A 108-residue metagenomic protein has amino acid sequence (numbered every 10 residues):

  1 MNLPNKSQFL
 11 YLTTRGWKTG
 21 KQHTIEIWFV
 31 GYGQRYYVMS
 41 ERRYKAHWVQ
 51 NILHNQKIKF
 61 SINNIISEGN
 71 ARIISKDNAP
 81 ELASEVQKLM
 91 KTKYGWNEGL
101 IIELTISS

Functional and structural regions predicted by a protein language model:
M1, L10, F29-Q34, N64-S67 (+2 more regions): Generic alpha-helix detector with strongest preference for long hydrophobic helices that associate with membranes
M1-K6, L104-S108: Short, small/hydrophobic-residue-rich motifs at membrane-helix boundaries and re-entrant hairpins of integral membrane
M1-L3, T14-W17, V38, K45-H47 (+1 more regions): Intrinsically disordered, low-complexity segments enriched in polar/charged residues with Gly/Pro, especially when
N5-S7, Q22-T24, G31-G33, L53-N55 (+2 more regions): Short connector loops at helix/strand junctions that flank enzyme active sites, especially segments positioning acidic
S7-E41: Short beta-strand segments
R43-S108: Short, structured beta-strand-loop surface elements
